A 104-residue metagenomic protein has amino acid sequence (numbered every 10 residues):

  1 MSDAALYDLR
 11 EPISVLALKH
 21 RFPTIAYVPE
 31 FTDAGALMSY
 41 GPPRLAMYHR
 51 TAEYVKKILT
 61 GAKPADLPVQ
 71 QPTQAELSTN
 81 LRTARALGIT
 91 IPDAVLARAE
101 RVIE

Functional and structural regions predicted by a protein language model:
M1-E104: Short hydrophobic alpha-helices and adjacent helix-cap/hinge residues
